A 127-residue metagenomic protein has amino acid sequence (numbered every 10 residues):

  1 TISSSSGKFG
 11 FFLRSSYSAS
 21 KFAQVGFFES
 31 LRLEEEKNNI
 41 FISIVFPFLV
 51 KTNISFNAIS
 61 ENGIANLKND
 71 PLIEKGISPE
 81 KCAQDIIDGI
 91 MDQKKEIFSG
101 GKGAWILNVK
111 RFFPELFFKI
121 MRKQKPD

Functional and structural regions predicted by a protein language model:
T1: Rossmann-fold scaffold of SDR-type NAD(P)-dependent oxidoreductases
S4: Residue(s) in the substrate-gating loop at a strand-loop-helix junction that position the organic substrate next
F9, S30-I40: Active-site-adjacent segment of SDR/Rossmann-fold oxidoreductases
F9-S15: Active-site loop immediately N-terminal to the catalytic Tyr-X3-Lys motif of short-chain dehydrogenase/reductase
S20-A23: Active-site helix of classical SDR
K37-G101: SDR active-site lid
Q93-D127: A transmembrane-helix-recognition feature enriched in membrane-embedded lipid enzymes and envelope glyco-/phospholipid
